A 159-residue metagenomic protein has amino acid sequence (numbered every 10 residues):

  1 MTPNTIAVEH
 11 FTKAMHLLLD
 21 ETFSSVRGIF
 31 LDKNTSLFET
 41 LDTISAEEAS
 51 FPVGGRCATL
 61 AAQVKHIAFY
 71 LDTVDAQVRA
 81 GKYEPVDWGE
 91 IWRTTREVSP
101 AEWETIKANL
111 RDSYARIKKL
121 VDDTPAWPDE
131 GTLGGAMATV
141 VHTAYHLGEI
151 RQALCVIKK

Functional and structural regions predicted by a protein language model:
T2-L41, A46-I91, A126-K159: Short, contiguous alpha-helical
R93-W127, G134-T139, T143: Acidic/histidine-rich alpha-helical segments that form the ligand environment of transition-metal centers
